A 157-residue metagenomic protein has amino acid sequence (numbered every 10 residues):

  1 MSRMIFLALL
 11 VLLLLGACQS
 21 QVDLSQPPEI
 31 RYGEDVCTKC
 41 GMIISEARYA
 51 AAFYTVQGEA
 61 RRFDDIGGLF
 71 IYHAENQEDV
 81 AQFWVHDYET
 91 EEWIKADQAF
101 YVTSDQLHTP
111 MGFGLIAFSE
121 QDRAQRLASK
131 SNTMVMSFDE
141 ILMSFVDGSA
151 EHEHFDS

Functional and structural regions predicted by a protein language model:
S2-L9: Sec-dependent signal peptide recognition, specifically the positively charged N-region followed immediately by
L14-A17: C-terminal motif of bacterial Sec signal peptides marking the signal peptidase cleavage site
Q19-Q21: Bacterial signal peptide processing site
S25-G33: Short, flexible, mixed-charge glycine/proline-rich loop motifs that serve as phosphate/nucleic-acid-contacting
Y32-I71: Post-signal-peptide N-terminal segment of Sec-exported extracytoplasmic proteins
E46-Y54, I94-T109: Short aromatic-glycine-(Arg/Gly/Cys) micro-motifs in beta-strand/loop hairpins
R62-I94, F100-Y101: Mature extracytoplasmic domains of secretory-pathway proteins
S119-S157: C-terminal partner/receptor-binding element of secreted or periplasmic proteins
